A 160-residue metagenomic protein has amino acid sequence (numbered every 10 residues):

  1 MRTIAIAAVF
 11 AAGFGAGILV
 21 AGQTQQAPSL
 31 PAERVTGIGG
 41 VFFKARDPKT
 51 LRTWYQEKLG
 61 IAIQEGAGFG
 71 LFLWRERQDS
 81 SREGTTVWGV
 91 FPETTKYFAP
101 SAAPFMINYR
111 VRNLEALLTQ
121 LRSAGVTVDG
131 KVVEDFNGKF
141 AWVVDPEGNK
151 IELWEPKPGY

Functional and structural regions predicted by a protein language model:
R2-T3, I18-G37, E65-A67, L118-Y160: Vicinal oxygen chelate
A7-A16: Bacterial N-terminal signal peptides
A32-T36, F42-W88, S123, A141: Core segments of cupin and vicinal oxygen chelate
I38-R46, T86, E93-R122, K139-V144 (+1 more regions): Vicinal oxygen chelate
Q78-S80, K96-A99, V132: Short secondary-structure boundary/capping segments
P92-T94, E155-P156: Acetyl-CoA-dependent GNAT
